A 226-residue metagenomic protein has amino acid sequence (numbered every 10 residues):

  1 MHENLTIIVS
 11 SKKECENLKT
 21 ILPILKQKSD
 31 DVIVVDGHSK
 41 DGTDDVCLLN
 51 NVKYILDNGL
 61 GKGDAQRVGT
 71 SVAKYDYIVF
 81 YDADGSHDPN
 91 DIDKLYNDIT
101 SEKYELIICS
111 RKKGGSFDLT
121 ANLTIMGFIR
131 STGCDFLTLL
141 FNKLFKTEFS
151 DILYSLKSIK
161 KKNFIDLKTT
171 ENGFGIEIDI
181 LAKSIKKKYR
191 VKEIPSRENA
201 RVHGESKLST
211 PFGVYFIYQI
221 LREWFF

Functional and structural regions predicted by a protein language model:
M1-H2, V9, E16, N97 (+3 more regions): Hydrophobic helical membrane-anchoring modules
V9, L22, D30-S39: Short beta-strand/loop segment that forms part of the nucleotide-sugar
K13-Q27: Short, well-formed alpha-helical segments that are part of the catalytic scaffolds of diverse glycosyltransferases
E16-T20, D41-L49: Acidic helix N-cap motif at the loop->helix transition within catalytic regions of sugar-transfer enzymes
D30-I33, D44-V72: Conserved donor nucleotide-binding strand/loop of the catalytic core
D36-D44, G85: A conserved acidic beta->alpha catalytic loop
N58-L60, D64-V72, Y77, N90-F174 (+1 more regions): Acceptor/aglycone-binding surface of glycosyltransferases and processive sugar-polymer synthases
